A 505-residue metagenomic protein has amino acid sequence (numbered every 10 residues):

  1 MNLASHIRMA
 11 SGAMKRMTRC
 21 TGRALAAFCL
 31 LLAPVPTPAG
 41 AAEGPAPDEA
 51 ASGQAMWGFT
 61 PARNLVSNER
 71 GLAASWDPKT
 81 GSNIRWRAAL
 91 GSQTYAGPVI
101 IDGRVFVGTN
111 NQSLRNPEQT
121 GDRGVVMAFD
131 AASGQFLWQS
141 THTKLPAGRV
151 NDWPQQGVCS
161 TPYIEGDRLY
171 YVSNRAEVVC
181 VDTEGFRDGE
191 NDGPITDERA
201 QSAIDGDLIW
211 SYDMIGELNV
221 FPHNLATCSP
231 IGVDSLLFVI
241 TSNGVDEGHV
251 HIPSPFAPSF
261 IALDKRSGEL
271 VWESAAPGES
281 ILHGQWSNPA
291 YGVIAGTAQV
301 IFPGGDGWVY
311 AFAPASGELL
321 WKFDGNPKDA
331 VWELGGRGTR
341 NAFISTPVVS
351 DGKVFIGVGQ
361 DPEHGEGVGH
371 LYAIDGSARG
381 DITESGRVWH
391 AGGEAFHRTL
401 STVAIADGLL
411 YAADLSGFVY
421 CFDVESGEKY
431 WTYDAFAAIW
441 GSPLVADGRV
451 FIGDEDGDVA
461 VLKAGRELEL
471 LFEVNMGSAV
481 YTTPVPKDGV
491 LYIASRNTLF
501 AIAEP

Functional and structural regions predicted by a protein language model:
M1-C20: N-terminal secretory signal peptides that target proteins for export/translocation
N2-A4, A27, V354, L471: Intrinsic disorder/low-structure terminal segments
R8, V35-T37: Intrinsic disorder/low-complexity segments in short proteins, especially the signal peptide and propeptide regions
T18-L25, G248-V250: Intrinsically disordered, low-complexity Ser/Thr/Pro-rich tracts
R23-V35: Bacterial N-terminal signal peptides
A39-P505: Noncatalytic, solvent-exposed loop/strand surfaces of beta-propeller-type extracellular/periplasmic domains
